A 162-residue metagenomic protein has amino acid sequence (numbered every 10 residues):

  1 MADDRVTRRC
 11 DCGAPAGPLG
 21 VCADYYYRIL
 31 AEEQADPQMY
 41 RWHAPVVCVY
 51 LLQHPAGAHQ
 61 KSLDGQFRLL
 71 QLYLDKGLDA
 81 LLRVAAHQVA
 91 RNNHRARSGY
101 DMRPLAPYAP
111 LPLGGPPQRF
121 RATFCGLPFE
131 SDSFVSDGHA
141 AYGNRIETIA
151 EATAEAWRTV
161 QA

Functional and structural regions predicted by a protein language model:
M1-A162: Intrinsically disordered, low-complexity linkers and terminal regions that flank or interleave Cys/His-based
